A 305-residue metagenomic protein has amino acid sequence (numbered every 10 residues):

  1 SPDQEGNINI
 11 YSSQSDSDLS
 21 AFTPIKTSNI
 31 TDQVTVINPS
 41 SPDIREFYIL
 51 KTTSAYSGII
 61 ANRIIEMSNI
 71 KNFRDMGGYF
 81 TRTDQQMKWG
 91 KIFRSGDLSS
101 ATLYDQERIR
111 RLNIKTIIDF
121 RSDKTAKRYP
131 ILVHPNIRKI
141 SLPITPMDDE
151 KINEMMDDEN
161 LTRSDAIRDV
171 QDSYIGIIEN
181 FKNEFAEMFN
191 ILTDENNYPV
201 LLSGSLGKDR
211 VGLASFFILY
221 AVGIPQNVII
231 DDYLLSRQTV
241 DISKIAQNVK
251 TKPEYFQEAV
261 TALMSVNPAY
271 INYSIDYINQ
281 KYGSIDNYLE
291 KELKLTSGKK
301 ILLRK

Functional and structural regions predicted by a protein language model:
S1-L201, A214-K305: Cys-dependent protein tyrosine phosphatase-like superfamily
L206, R210-V211: Ser/Thr-glycine-rich phosphate-binding loops at phosphate-binding pockets of nucleotides, nucleotide cofactors
